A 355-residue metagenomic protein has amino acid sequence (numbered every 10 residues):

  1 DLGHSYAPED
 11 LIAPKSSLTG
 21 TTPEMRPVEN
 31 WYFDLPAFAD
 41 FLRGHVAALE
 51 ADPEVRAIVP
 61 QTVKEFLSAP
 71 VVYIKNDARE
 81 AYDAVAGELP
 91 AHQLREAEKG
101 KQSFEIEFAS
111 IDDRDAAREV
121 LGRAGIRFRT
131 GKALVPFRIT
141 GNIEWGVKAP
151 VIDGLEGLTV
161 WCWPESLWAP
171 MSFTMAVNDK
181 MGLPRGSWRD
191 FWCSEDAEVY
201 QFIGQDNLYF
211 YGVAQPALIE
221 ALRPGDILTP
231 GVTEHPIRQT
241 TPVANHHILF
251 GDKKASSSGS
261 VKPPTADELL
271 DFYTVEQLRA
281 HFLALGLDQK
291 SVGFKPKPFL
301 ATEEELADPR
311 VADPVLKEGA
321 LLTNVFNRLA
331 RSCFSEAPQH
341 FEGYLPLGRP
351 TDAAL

Functional and structural regions predicted by a protein language model:
D1-H4, G20-T21: Cys/His-coordinated zinc-binding microdomains
A7-I12: Short linker/helix segments within small regulatory modules
P14-P346, L355: Structured secondary-structure scaffolds
T351-D352: Primarily the internal scaffold of c-type cytochrome electron-transfer domains, especially repeated/multiheme c-type
